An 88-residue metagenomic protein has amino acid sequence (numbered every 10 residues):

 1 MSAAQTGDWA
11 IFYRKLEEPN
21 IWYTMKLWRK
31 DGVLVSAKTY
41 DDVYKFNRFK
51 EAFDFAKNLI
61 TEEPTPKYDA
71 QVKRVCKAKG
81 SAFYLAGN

Functional and structural regions predicted by a protein language model:
S2-D42, D69-V72: Short aromatic-glycine-(Arg/Gly/Cys) micro-motifs in beta-strand/loop hairpins
Y40-N88: Short, mixed-charge low-complexity intrinsically disordered segments
